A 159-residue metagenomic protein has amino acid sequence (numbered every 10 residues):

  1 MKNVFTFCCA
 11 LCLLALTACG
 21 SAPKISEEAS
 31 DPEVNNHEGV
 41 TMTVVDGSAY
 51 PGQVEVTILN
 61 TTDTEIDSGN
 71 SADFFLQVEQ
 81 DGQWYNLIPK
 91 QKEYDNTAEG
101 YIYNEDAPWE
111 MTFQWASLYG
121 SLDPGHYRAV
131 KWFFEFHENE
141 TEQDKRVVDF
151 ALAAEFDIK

Functional and structural regions predicted by a protein language model:
M1-F7: Positively charged n-region of N-terminal signal peptides that target proteins for export
F7-C9, I158: Generic detector of N-terminal low-structure segments
A15-A18: C-terminal motif of bacterial Sec signal peptides marking the signal peptidase cleavage site
G20-P89, W132-K159: Primarily secretory-pathway and cell-envelope proteins
K90-R128, W132-E138: Short, solvent-exposed, Trp/other aromatic-anchored flexible loops in extracytoplasmic proteins
